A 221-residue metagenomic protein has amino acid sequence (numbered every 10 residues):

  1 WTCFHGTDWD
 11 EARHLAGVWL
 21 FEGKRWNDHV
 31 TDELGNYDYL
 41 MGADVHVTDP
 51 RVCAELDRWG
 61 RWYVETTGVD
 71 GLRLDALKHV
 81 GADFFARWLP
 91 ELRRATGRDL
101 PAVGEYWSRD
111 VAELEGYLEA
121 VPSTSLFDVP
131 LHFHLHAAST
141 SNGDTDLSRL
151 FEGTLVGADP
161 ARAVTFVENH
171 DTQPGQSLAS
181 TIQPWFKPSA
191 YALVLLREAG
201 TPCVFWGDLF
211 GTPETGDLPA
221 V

Functional and structural regions predicted by a protein language model:
W1-D10, R58-V221: Active-site-proximal helices and loops of the catalytic beta/alpha 8
W1-D38: Core domains of carbohydrate- and sulfate-ester-processing enzymes
E22-H29, C53-D57, L155-A161: Short, functional N-terminal and low-complexity linear motifs
N27-D32, M41, K78, S108: Active-site-proximal loop/turn and secondary-structure-junction residues that shape catalytic pockets, frequently
N36, A43-D44, L150, P174: General secondary-structure edge motif
D38-L40, D159-P160: Short, solvent-exposed coil/turn segments
G42-E55: Active-site mouth loops of central-metabolism enzymes
